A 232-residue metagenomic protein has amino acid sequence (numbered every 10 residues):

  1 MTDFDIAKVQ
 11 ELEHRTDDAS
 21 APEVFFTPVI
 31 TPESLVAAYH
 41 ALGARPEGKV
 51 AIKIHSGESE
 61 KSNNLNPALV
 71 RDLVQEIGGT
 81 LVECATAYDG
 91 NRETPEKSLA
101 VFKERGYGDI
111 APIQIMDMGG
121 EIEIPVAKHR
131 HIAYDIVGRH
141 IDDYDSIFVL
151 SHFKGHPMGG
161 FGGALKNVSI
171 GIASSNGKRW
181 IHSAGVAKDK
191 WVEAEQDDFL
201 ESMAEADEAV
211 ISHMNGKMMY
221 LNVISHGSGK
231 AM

Functional and structural regions predicted by a protein language model:
M1-M232: N-terminal and secondary-structure boundary signal
